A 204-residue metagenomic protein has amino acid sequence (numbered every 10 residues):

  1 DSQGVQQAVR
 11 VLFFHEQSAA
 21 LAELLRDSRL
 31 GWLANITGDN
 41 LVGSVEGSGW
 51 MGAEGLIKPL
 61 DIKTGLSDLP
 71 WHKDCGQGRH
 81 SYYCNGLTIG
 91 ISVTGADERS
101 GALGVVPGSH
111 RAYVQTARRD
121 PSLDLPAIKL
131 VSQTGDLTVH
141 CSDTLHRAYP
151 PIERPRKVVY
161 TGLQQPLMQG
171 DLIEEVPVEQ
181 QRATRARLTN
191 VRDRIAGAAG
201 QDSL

Functional and structural regions predicted by a protein language model:
D1-W71: Non-heme Fe(II)-dependent double-stranded beta-helix
Q17-E23, L125-I128, A148-Y149: Active-site rim elements
A53-G55, S92, G108, S142-T144: Short, well-ordered beta-to-alpha junction loops that form the rim of enzyme active sites and present histidine/acidic
G55, I89-I91, V159-L163: A structural signal for short, well-ordered beta-strand segments
P59, V93-G95, L163-Q165: Non-catalytic surface loops within mature trypsin-like serine protease
T64-V131, Q169-P177: Catalytic core of non-heme Fe(II) oxygenases with the double-stranded beta-helix
L137-V139, T144-L204: Non-heme Fe(II)/2-oxoglutarate
